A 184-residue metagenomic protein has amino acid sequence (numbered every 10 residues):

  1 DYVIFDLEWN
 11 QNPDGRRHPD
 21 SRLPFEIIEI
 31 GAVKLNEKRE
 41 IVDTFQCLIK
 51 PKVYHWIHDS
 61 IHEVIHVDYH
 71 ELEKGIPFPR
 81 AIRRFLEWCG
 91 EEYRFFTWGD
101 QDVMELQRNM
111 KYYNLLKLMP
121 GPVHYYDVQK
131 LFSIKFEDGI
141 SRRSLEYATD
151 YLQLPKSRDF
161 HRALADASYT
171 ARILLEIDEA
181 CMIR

Functional and structural regions predicted by a protein language model:
D1-K38: Entry/capping segment at the start of metal-dependent catalytic domains with acidic active-site entry clusters
D1-Y2, H70, G139: Short intrinsically disordered, low-complexity coil segments enriched in acidic
P19, R83-R84: Short secondary-structure capping micro-motifs at structural edges
P24-I30, K34-I65, L86-R184: Metal-dependent phosphoesterase core characteristic of DEDDh/y 3'-5' exonuclease domains
H62-A81: Metal-dependent phosphoesterase signature
